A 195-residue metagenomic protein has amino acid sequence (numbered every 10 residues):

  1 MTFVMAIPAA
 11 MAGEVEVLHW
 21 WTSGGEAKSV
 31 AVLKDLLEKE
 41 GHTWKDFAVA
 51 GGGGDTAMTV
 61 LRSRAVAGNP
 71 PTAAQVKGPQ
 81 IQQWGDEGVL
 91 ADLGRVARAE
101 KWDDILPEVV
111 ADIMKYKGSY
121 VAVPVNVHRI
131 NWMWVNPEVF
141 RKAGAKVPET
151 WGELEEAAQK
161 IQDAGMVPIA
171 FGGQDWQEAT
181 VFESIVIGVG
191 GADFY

Functional and structural regions predicted by a protein language model:
M1-A6: Bacterial N-terminal signal peptides
I7-A12: Sec/Tat signal peptide C-region and signal peptidase I cleavage site
G13-W20: Short beta-strand segments enriched in small/hydrophobic residues
V15, V32-E108, D112-K115, E138-E149: Extracytoplasmic "Venus flytrap"/periplasmic binding protein-like
W20-W21, F47-A50, V76-P79, V125-N126 (+2 more regions): Active-site-proximal beta-strand/loop segments in catalytic clefts of secreted hydrolases
G24-S29, Q82, N131-M133, E178-T180: Short, solvent-exposed loop/turn elements at domain surfaces
S29-V30, D86-G88, T180-I185: Short aromatic-enriched loop/helix-cap "lid" or pocket-rim segments at secondary-structure transitions that line
K39, A97-R98, K115-V181, G188-Y195: Helix-loop-helix "hinge/cap" segment bordering the ligand-binding cleft or interdomain interface
